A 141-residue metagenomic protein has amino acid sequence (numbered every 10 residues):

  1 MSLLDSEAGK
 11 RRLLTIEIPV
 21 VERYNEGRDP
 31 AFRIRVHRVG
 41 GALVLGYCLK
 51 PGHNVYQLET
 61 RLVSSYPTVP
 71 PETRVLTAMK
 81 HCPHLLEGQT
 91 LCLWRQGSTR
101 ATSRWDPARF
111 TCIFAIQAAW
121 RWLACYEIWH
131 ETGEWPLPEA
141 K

Functional and structural regions predicted by a protein language model:
M1-Q57, S65-K141: UBC/E2-like fold recognition across ubiquitin and ubiquitin-like conjugation systems, capturing catalytically active
